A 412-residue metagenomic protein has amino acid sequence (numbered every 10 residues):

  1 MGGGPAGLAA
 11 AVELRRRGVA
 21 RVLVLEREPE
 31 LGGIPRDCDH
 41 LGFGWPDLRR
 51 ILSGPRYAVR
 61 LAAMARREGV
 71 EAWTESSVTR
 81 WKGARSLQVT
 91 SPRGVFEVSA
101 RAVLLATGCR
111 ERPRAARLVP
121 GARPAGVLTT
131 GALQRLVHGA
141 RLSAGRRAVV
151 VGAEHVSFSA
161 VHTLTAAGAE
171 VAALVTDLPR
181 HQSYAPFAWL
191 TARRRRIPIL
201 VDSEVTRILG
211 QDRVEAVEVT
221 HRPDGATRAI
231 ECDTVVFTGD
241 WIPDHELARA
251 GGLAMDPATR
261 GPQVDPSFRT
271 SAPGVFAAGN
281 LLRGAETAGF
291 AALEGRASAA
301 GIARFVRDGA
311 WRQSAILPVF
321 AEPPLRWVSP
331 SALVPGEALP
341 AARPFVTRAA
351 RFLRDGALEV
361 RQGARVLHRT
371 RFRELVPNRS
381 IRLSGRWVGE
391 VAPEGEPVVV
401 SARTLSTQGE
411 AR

Functional and structural regions predicted by a protein language model:
M1-R60, M64, A144-A188, A258 (+1 more regions): Beta1-alpha1 glycine-rich phosphate/pyrophosphate-binding loop at the start of Rossmann-like nucleotide-binding domains
G7-V12, P113, T130-L133, V156-V161 (+2 more regions): Short glycine/serine/threonine-rich phosphate/pyrophosphate-binding segments that cradle anionic phosphate groups
Y57-R147, E218-G225, V236, L247 (+1 more regions): FAD-binding core/adjacent interface of flavoenzyme oxidoreductases
V59-V89, T165-R249, A341-E374: A Rossmann-like FAD-binding core segment of flavoenzymes
V127-V137, T234-A285: FAD-site-proximal beta/loop scaffold in flavoenzymes
A278-S329, Q408-A411: A conserved FAD-binding loop/helix module that cradles the flavin
F345, L358-V360, G385-G409: Short, aromatic- and glycine-rich surface loops/edge beta-strands on solvent-exposed regions
V376-R386: Aromatic sugar-binding surface patches on proteins that engage polysaccharides or sugar-phosphate polymers
